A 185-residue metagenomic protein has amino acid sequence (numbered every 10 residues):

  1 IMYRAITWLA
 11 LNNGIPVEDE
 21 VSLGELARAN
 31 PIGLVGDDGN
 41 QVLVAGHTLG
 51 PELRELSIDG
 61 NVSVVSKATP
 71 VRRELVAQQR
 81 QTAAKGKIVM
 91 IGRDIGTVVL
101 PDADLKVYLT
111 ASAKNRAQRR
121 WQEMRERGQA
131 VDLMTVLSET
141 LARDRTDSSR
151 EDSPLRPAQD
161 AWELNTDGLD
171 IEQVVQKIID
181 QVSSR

Functional and structural regions predicted by a protein language model:
I1-E55: N-terminal phosphate/diphosphate-binding loop that engages ATP/GTP or pyrophosphate donors across diverse enzyme folds
N13, A68, T82-K85, R127 (+3 more regions): Conserved, well-folded catalytic cores of nucleic-acid-processing and energy-transducing macromolecular machines
L26, A45, M90-D94, V98 (+2 more regions): Glycine/charge-rich, flexible interdomain linkers and switch-proximal surface loops that mediate coupling
P31-I32, R80, K87-I88, R145-D152: Generic structural signal for secondary-structure transition and capping sites
L43-G50, W121-R127, T146, R150-R185: NTP-dependent small-molecule kinase module
G46, L75, V89, T140 (+1 more regions): Residue-level signature of catalytic and energy-coupling elements of molecular machines, predominantly ATP/GTP-dependent
G50-R127: ATP-dependent NMP and nucleoside kinases share a basic, alpha-helical "lid"
D94-P101, V107-Q118, R127-D152, E172-Q173 (+1 more regions): Anionic, Ser/Thr-rich low-complexity intrinsically disordered regions
